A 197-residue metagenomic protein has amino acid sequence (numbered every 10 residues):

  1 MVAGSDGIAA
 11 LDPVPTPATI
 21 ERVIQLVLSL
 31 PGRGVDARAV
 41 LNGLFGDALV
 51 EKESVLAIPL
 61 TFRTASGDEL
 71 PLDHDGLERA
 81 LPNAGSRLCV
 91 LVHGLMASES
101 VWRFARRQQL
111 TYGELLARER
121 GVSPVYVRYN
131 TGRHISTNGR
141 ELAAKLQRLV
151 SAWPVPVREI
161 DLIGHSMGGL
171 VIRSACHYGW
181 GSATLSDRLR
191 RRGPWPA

Functional and structural regions predicted by a protein language model:
M1-V127, T137, A144, S151-V155: Flexible, membrane-associating and regulatory peripheral segments of lipid-active enzymes
H93-M96, V127-A197: Serine-dependent carboxylesterase/thioesterase catalytic core of lipase-like alpha/beta-hydrolase/SGNH enzymes
